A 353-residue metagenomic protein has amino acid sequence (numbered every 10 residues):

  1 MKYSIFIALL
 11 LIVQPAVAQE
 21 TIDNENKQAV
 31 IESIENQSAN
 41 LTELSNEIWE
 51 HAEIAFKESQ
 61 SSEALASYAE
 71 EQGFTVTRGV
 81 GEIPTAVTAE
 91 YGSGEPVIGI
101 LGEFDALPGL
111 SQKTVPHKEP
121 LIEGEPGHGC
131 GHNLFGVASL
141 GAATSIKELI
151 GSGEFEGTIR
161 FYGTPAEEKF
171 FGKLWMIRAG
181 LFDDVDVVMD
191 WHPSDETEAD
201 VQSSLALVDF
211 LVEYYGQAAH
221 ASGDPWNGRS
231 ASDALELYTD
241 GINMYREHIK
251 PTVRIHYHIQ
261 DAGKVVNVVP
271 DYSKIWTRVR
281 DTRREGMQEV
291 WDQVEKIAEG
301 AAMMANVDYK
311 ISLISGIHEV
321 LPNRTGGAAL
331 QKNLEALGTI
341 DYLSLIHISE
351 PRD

Functional and structural regions predicted by a protein language model:
M1-A8: Sec-dependent signal peptide recognition, specifically the positively charged N-region followed immediately by
V13-P15: N-terminal signal peptide c-region/cleavage motif recognized by signal peptidases
E20-H128, V137-G157: Acidic/His- and Gly-rich active-site-bordering loop/insert found across diverse amide/peptide-bond hydrolases
I48, A89, I100, H132 (+4 more regions): Divalent metal-coordination and catalytic microenvironments
H128-V137, P225, R229-D233: Short, conserved micro-motifs enriched in small and acidic residues
L134-S203: Acidic/histidine-rich catalytic neighborhood of metal-dependent amide-processing enzymes
D184-I340: Midchain, well-structured core segments that form catalytic/ion-binding scaffolds
I346-D353: Residue-level detector of conserved catalytic or cofactor/ligand-binding positions in enzyme active sites
